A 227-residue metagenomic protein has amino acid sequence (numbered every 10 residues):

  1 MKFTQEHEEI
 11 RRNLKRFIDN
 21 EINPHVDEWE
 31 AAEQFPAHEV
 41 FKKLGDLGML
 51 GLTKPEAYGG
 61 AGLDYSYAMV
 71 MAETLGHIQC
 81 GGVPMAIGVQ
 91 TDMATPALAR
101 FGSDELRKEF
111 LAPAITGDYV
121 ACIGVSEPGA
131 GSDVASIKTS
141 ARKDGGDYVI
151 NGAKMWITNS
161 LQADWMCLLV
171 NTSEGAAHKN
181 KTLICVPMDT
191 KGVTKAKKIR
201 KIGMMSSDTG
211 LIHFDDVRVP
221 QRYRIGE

Functional and structural regions predicted by a protein language model:
M1-E6: Intrinsic disorder at enzyme termini
D46-V120, N159-W165, A177: Internal helix-loop-helix
G62-T74, D133-I137, H213, V219: Structural signature of FAD isoalloxazine-binding scaffolds in flavoprotein oxidoreductases
A130-D133, Y148: Hydrophobic, small-residue-rich alpha-helical packing segments that form membrane-like cores
T139-R142: A structural signal for short hydrophobic beta-strand segments in well-ordered beta-sheet cores
G146-D147, N151-K195: A short core secondary-structure module
M188-K198, D208-E227: A glycine-rich, basic-preceded beta-loop-alpha segment at the flavin cofactor/substrate interface of flavin-utilizing
